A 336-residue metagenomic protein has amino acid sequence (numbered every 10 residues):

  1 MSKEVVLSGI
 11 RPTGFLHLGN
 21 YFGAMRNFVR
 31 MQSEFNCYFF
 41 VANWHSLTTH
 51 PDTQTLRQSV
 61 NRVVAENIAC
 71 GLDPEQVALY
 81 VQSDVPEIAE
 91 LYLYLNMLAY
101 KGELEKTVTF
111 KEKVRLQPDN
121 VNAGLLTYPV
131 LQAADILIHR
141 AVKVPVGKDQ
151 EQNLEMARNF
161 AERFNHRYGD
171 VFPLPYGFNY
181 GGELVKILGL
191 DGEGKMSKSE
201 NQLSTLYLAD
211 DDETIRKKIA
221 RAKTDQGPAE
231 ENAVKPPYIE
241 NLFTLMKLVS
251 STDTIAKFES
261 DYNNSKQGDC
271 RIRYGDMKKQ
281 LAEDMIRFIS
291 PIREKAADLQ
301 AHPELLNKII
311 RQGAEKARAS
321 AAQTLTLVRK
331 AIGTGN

Functional and structural regions predicted by a protein language model:
S2-A134, A297: N-terminal Rossmann-like or analogous alpha/beta NTP/dinucleotide-binding catalytic cores that position adenine
T13, A141, N201-L203: Short, solvent-exposed beta-strand edge segments and adjacent coil->beta transition regions
T13, P51, P145-K148, A233 (+1 more regions): Conserved aromatic-histidine-acidic binding/catalytic patches
L18-N20, Q152, R158-N336: Conserved nucleotide- and phosphate/pyrophosphate-binding catalytic cores in adenylate/nucleotidyl-handling enzymes
W44, A133-L137, G192, S251: Short connector loops/turns at beta-strand edges and beta->alpha or beta->beta junctions
K101-E105, I138-P145, S250-F258, R293: Short helix-capping/linker segments at secondary-structure and domain boundaries
T109-F164, Y168, L188-G189: Internal, conserved structured core segments that host functional sites
